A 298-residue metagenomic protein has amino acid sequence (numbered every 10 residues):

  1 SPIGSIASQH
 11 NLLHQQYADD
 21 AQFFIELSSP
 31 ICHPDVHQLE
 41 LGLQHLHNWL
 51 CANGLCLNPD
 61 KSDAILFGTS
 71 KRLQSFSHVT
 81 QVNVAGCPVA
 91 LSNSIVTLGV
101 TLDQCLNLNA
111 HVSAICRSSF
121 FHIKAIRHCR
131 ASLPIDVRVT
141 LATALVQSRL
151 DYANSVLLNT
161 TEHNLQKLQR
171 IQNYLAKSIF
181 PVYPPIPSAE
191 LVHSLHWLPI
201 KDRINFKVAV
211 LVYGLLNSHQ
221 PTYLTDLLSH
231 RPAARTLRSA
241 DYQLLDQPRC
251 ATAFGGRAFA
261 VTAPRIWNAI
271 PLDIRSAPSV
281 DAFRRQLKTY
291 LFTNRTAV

Functional and structural regions predicted by a protein language model:
S1-V298: Hydrophobic/basic alpha-helical segments
